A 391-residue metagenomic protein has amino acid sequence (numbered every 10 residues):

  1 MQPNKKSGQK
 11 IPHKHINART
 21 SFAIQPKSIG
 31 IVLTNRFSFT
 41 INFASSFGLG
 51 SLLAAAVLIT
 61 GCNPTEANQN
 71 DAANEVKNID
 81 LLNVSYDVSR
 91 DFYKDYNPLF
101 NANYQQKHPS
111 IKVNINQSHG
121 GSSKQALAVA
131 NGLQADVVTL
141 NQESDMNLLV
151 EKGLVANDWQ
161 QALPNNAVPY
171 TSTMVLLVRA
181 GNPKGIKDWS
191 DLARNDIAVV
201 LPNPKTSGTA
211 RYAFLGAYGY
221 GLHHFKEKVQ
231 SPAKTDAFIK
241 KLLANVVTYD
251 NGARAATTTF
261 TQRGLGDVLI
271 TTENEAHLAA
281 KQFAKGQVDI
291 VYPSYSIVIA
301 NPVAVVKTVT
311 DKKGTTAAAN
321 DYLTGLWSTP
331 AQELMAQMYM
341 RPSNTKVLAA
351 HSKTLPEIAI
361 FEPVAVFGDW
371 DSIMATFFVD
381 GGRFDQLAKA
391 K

Functional and structural regions predicted by a protein language model:
K14-A18, F22-L49: Bacterial N-terminal signal peptides that target proteins for export
I59-G61: C-terminal motif of bacterial Sec signal peptides marking the signal peptidase cleavage site
N63-T65: Bacterial signal peptide processing site
D71-S207, S352-K353, R383, A388-K391: N-terminal segment of the mature folded domain
V84-Y86, V178-R179, A198-Q230, L242-V246 (+1 more regions): Short beta-strand->loop
V168-V175, D236-A244, D250, F283-A317: Periplasmic-binding protein-like
F225-S294: Ligand-binding pocket segment of bilobal, Venus flytrap-like solute-binding proteins
T310-K391: Extracellular/periplasmic juxtamembrane helices and adjacent flexible linkers that interface with membrane partners
